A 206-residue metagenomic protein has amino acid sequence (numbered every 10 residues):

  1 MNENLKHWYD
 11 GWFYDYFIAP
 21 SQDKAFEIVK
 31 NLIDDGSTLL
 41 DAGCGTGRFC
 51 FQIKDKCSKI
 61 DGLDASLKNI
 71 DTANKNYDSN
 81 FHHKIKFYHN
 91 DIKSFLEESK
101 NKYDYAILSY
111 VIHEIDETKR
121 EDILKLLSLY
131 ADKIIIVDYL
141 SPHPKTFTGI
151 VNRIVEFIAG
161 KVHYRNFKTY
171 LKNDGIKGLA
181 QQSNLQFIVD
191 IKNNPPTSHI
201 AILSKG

Functional and structural regions predicted by a protein language model:
M1-I33: Conserved class I S-adenosyl-L-methionine
S37-G45: Conserved class I S-adenosyl-L-methionine
T46-R48, Q52-I85, H89-S94: Class I SAM-dependent methyltransferase SAM/SAH-binding core
S94-K100: Short conserved loop adjoining the S-adenosyl-L-methionine
I107: A conserved beta-strand element that flanks and buttresses the S-adenosyl-L-methionine
I115-L126: A short, conserved alpha-helix within the catalytic core of class I
V137-S183, D190-I191: C-terminal alpha-helical "lid/dimerization" subdomain adjacent to the S-adenosyl-L-methionine
I191-G206: Core SAM-dependent methyltransferase catalytic element
